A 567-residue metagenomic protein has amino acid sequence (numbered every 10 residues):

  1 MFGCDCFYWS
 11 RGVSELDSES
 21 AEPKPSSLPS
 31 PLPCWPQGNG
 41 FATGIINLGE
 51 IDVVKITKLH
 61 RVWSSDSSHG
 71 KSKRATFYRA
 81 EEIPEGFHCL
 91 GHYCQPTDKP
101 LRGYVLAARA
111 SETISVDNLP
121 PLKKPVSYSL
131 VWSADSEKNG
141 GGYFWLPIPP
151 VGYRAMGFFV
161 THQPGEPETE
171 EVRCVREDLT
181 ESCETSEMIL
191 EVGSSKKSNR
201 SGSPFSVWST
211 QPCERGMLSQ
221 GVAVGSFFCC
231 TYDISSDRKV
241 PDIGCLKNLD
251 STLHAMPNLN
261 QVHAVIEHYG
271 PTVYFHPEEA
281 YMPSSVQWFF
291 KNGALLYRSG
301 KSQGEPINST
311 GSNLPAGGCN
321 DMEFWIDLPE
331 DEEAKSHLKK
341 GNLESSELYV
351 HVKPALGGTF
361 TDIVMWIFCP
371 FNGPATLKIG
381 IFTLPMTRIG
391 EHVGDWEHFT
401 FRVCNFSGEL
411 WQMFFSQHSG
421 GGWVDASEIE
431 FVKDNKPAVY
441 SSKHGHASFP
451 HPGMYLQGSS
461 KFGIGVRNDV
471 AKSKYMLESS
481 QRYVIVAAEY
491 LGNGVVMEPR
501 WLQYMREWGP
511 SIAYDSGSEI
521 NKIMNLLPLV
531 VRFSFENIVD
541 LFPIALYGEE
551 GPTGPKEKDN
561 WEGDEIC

Functional and structural regions predicted by a protein language model:
F2-V151, F158-Q303, A316-E332, S336-L348 (+4 more regions): Long, low-complexity intrinsically disordered regions enriched in Ser/Thr, Asp/Glu, Pro/Gly
P29-P31, W35-G38, Y232-D395, S407-C567: A domain-level signal for the mature, folded cores of soluble proteins
A75-T76, G142-Y143, T361-I363, E397-F399 (+1 more regions): Residue-level detector of short, conserved catalytic/binding motifs and their immediate flanks
G91, M156-G157, W366, F414: Beta-strand residues in well-ordered beta-sheet regions across diverse protein folds
R402-F406: Short beta-strand micro-motifs enriched in acidic
